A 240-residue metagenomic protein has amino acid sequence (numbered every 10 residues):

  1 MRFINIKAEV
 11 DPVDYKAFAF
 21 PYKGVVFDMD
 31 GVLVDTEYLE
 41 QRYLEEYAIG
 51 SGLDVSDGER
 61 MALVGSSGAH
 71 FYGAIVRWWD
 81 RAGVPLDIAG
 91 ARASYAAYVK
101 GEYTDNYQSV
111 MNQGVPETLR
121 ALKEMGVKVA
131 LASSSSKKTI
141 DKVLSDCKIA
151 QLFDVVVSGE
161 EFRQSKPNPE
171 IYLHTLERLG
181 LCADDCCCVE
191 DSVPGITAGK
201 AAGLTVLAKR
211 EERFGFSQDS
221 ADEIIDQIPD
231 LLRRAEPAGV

Functional and structural regions predicted by a protein language model:
M1-V25, R120-K123, S136-V240: Asp-based, Mg2+/Mn2+-dependent phosphohydrolase catalytic module
R2-P116, R120-M125: N-terminal helical cap/lid subdomain that shapes the substrate entry/recognition surface in HAD-like hydrolases
V32-L33, N106-Y107, K128-V129, E160 (+1 more regions): A generic structural signal for short
L33, M111, V129-A132, Q164 (+1 more regions): Conserved SAM-binding loop
Y38, S133, K142: Conserved catalytic-core motifs of eukaryotic protein kinase domains, centered on the activation segment
L39, S66-S67, V110-G114, S135 (+3 more regions): Short beta->alpha linker loops
D54, K128, T205: Residue-level detector of anion-binding/catalytic polar loops
